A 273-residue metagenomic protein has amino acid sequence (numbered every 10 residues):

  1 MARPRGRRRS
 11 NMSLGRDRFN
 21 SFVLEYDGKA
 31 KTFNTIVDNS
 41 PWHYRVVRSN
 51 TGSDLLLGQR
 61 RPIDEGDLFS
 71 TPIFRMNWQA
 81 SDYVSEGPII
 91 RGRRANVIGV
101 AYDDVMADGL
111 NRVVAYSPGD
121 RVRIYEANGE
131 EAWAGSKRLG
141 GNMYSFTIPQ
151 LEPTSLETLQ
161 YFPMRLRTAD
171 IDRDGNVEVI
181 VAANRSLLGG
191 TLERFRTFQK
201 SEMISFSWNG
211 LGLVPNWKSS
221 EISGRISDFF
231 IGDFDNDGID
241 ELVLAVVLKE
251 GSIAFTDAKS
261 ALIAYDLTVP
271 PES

Functional and structural regions predicted by a protein language model:
M1-S273: Beta-propeller-forming repeat regions
